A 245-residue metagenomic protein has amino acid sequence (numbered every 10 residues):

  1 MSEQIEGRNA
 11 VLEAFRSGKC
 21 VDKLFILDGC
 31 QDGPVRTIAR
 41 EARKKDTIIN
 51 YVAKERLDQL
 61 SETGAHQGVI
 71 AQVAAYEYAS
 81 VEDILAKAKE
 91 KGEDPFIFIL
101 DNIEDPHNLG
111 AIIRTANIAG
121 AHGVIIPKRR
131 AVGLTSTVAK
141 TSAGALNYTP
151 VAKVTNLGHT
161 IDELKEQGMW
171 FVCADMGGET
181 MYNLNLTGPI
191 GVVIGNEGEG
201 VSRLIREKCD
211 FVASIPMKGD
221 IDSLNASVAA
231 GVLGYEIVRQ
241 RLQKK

Functional and structural regions predicted by a protein language model:
M1-K87: N-terminal positively charged helical leader segments and presequences
L12, K140-A145, R203-K245: Structured adenosyl-cofactor binding patch, chiefly the S-adenosyl-L-methionine
E13-K19, R36, A86-E179: RNA substrate-binding interface of SAM-dependent RNA methyltransferases
A53, A74, D101, P127-K128 (+5 more regions): Short beta->alpha connector loops at strand-helix junctions that form conserved, small/polar/Pro-enriched
H107-A111, V201, A230: Short glycine/serine/threonine-rich phosphate/pyrophosphate-binding segments that cradle anionic phosphate groups
A131-T137, E199-K208: Short, glycine/polar-rich helix-capping loops at beta-to-alpha or helix-loop-helix junctions that flank or form
